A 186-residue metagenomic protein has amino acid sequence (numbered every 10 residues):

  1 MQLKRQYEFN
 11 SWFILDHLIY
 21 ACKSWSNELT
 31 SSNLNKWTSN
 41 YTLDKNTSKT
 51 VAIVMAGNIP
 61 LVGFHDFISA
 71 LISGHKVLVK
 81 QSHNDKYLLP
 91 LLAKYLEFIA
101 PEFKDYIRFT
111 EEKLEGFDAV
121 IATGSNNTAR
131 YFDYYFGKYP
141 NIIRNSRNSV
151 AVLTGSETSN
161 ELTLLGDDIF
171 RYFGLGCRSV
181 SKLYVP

Functional and structural regions predicted by a protein language model:
M1-A52: N-terminal Rossmann-like NAD(P)+-binding subdomain of aldehyde/semialdehyde dehydrogenases
F13-L15, T38-T42, V79-K86, K113-L114 (+1 more regions): A broad, low-specificity signal for short, low-complexity segments enriched in glycine/proline and polar/charged
K23, K94, R130: Active-site phosphate/pyrophosphate- and oxyanion-stabilizing loops and adjacent acidic/basic residues in soluble
L29, M55, T154-G155: Pocket-edge structural micro-motifs
W37-I99, F103: Conserved small-residue-rich beta-alpha loop and adjacent elements that most often cradle the phosphate/pyrophosphate
T50, A100-Y184: Conserved NAD(P)+-binding/catalytic subdomain of aldehyde/semialdehyde dehydrogenases
